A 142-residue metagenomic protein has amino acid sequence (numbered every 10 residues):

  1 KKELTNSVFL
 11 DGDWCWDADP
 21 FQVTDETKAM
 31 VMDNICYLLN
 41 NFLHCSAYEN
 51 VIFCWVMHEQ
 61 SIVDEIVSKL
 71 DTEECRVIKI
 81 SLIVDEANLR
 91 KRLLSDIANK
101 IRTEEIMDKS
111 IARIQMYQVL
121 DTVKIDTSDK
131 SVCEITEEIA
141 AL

Functional and structural regions predicted by a protein language model:
K1-L38: Conserved substrate/cofactor phosphate-moiety recognition/catalytic segment in nucleotide-dependent phosphotransferases
S7-F9, V77-S81, T122-K124: Conserved beta-strand scaffold positions in the cores of enzyme catalytic domains, especially in NTP/NDP-utilizing
C15, H58-E59, I83-N88, S131: Conserved nucleotide-binding/hydrolysis micro-motifs of P-loop NTPases
M30-E74: Glycine-rich phosphate-binding loop used to anchor ATP phosphates in small-molecule kinases, encompassing both
Y48, E73-I78, Q118-T122: Short glycine-/polar-rich loops that comprise or flank the Walker A/P-loop and associated switch/sensor motifs
I52-W55, I80-I83, I125-D126: Conserved beta-strand segments of the P-loop GTPase G domain that flank and frequently precede/overlap
E73-L93: Conserved phosphate-donor/acceptor-positioning beta-strand/loop module used by diverse small-molecule
S95-E138: Small-molecule kinase domains that catalyze NTP-dependent phosphoryl transfer to phosphate-bearing small molecules
